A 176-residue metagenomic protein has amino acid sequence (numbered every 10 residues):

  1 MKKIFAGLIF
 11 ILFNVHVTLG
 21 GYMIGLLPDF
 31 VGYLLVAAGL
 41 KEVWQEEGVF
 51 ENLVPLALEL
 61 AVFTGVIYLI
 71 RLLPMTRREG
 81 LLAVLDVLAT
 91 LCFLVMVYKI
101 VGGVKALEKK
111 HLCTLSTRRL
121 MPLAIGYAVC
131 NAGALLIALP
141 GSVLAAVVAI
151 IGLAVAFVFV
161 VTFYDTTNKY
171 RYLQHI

Functional and structural regions predicted by a protein language model:
M1-F5, E47-E59, S116-L123: Membrane-interfacial loop-to-transmembrane alpha-helix junctions, especially the N-terminal start
M1-G39: N-terminal topogenic module of multi-pass integral membrane proteins
H16-G20, L69-R78, G133-L144: Juxtamembrane "helix-exit" motif on the non-cytosolic side of transmembrane helices
G25, R77-A89, V143-G152: Non-cytosolic membrane-interface motifs at loop->transmembrane helix junctions
D29-L56, R71, V97-H111, T166: Internal transmembrane alpha-helix with an interfacial aromatic "cap," most often the third helix
K41-M75, E79-T90: Hydrophobic/aromatic-rich structural module bridging two neighboring secondary-structure elements via a short loop
F50-E51, G102-C130, N168-I176: Membrane-helix boundary/juxtamembrane motif in polytopic membrane proteins
V97, Y127-I176: C-terminal transmembrane-bundle signature of multipass membrane proteins, characterized by strong activation on
